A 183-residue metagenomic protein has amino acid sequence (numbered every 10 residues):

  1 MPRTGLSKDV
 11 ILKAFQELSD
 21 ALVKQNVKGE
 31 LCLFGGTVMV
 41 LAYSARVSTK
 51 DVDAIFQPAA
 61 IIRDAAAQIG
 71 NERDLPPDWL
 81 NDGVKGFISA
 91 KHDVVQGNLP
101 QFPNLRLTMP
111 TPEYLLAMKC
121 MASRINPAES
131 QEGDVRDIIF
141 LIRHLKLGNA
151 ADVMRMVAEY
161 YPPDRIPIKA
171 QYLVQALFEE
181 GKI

Functional and structural regions predicted by a protein language model:
M1-I183: Compositionally biased terminal segments of proteins
